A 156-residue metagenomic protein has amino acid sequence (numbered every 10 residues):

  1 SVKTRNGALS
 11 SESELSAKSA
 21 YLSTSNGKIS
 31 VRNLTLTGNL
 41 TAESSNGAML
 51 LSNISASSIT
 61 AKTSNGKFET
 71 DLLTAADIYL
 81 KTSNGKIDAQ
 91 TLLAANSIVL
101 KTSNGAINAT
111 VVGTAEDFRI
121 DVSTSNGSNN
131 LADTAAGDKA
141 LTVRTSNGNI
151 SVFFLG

Functional and structural regions predicted by a protein language model:
S1-T37, T41-E43: Right-handed parallel beta-helix
S11-E14, V31-L34, G38-L40, M49-G156: Short, surface-exposed interaction patches in beta-rich subdomains that mediate adhesion/assembly near membranes
